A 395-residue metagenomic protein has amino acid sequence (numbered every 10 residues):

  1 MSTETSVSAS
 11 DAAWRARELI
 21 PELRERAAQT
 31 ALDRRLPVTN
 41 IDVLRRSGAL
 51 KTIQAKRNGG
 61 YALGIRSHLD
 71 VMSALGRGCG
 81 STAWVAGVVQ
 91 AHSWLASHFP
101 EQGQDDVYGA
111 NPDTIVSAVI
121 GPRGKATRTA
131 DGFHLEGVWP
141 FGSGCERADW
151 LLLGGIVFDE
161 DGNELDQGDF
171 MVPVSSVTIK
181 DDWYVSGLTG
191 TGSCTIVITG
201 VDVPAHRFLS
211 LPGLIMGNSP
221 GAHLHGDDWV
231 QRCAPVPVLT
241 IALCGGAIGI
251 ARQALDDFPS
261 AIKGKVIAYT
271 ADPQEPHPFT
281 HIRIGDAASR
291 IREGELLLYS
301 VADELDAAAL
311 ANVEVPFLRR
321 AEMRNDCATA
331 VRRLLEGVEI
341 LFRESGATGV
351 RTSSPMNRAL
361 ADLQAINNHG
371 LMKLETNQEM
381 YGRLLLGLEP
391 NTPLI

Functional and structural regions predicted by a protein language model:
M1-E18, L394-I395: Basic/polar N-terminal segments that are highly enriched at the extreme N-terminus, encompassing both cleavable
S8-D11, R15, L32-L36, L188-G190 (+1 more regions): Short, contiguous, pocket-lining structural segments that sit at or immediately flank catalytic/ligand-binding sites
P21, G249, G285-R292, R324 (+3 more regions): Generic structural signal for well-ordered, non-transmembrane alpha-helical segments in soluble/cytosolic regions
R24, A28-A31, E293-T329, E339-V350: C-terminal helix-coil-helix/basic helical segment that borders enzyme active sites and/or dimer interfaces and provides
L36-R46, L50-D149, N163-L165: Glycine-rich flavin
V138-V177, D181-W183: DPxDG-like acidic metal-binding loop motif
S193-I291: Glycine-rich beta->alpha junctions and the first turn(s) of the following alpha-helix
S345-I395: Glycine-rich phosphate/cofactor-binding loops in nucleotide/flavin-utilizing enzymes
